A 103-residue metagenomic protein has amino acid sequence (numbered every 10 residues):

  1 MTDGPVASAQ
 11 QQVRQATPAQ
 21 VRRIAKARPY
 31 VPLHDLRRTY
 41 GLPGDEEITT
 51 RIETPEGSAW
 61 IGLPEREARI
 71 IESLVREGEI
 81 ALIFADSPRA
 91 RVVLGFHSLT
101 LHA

Functional and structural regions predicted by a protein language model:
M1-A103: Long, charge-rich, low-complexity intrinsically disordered regions
